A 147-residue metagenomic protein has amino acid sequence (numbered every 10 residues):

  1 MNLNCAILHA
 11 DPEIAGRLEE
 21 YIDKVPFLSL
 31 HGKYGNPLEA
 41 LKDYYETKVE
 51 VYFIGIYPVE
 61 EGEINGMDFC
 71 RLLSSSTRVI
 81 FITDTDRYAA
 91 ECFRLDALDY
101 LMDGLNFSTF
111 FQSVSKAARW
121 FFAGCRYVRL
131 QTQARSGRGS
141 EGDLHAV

Functional and structural regions predicted by a protein language model:
L3, D11-G32: Two-component/phosphorelay signaling modules centered on CheY-like receiver
C5-L8, I14, C70, S113 (+1 more regions): Long alpha-helical scaffolds
L8-H9, Y34, Y52, I82: Conserved sequence signature across two-component system core domains
E13-G16, L38, Y45: Mature exported/compartmentalized surface modules and terminal targeting/interaction regions
K24, L41-C125: CheY-like receiver
S29-D43: A short, well-structured beta->alpha microelement
S115-V147: Conserved binding/recognition cores within well-folded domains
